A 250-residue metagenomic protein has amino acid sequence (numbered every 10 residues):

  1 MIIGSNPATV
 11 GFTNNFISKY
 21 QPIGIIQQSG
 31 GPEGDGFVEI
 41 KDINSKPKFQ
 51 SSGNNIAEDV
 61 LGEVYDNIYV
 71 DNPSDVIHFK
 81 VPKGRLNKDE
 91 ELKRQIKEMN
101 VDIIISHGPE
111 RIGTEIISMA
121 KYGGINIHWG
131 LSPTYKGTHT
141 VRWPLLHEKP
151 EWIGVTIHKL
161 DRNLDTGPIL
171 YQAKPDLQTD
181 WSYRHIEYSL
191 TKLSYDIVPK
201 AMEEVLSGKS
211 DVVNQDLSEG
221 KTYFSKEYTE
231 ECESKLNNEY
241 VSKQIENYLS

Functional and structural regions predicted by a protein language model:
M1-S250: One-carbon transfer enzymes
